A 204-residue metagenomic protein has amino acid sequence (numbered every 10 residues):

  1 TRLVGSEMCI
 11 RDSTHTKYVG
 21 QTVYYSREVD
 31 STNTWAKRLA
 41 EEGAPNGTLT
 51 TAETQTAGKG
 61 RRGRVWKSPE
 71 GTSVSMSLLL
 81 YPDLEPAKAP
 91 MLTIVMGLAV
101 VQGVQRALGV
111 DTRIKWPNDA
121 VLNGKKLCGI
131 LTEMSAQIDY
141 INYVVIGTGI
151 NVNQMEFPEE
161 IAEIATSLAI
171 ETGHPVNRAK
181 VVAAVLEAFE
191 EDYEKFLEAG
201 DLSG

Functional and structural regions predicted by a protein language model:
T1-G5: Single conserved hydrophobic/aromatic residue that forms the stacking wall/gate of nucleotide- or nucleobase-binding
S6-A107, C128: N-terminal lobe of the biotin/lipoate ligase/transferase fold
R27, I114-W116: Short loop/edge segments at beta-strand edges and connector loops that shape dinucleotide/nucleotide cofactor-binding
K88, I94-T112, L122-G204: Long, positively charged amphipathic alpha-helical accessory segments at protein N-termini or as interdomain linkers
